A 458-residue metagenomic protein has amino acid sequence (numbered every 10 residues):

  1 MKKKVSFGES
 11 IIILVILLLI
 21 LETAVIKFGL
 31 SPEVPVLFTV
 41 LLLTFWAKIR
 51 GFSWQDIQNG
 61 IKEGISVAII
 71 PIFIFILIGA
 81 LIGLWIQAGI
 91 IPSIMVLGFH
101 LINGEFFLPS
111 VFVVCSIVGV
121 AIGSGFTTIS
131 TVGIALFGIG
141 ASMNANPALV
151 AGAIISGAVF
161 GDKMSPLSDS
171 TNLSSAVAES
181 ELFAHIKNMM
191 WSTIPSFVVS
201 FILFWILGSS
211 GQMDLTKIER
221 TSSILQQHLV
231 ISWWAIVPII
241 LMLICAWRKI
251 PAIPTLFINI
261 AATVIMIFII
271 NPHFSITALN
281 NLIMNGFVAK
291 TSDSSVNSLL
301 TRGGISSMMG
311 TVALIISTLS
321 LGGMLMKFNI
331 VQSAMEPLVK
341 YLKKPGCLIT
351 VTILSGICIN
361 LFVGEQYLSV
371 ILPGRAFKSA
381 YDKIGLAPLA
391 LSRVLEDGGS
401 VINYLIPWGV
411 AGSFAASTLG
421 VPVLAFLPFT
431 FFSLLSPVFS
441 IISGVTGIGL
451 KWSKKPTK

Functional and structural regions predicted by a protein language model:
M1-E9, G98-N103, G119-G125, S222-I231 (+3 more regions): Short, amphipathic, aromatic/basic-enriched membrane-interface segments that mark the entry/exit of transmembrane
M1-I70, T193-V199, G208-L314, K455-K458: Hydrophobic transmembrane alpha-helices of multi-pass small-molecule transporters
M1-K3, I86-V96, V113-I117, Q212-Q226 (+2 more regions): Short juxtamembrane and helix-loop transition motifs at transmembrane-helix boundaries in membrane proteins
V5, I11, V177-T193, F197 (+1 more regions): C-terminal transmembrane helix pair
I13, L17, P35, T39 (+25 more regions): Alpha-helical transmembrane segments in multi-pass membrane proteins
G51-A141, S292-K378: Membrane-embedded alpha-helical segments and adjacent helix-loop junctions characteristic of multi-pass solute
N103-W191, S355-D397, K458: Hydrophobic transmembrane alpha-helices that form the pore/transport pathway of multi-pass ion and small-solute
A153-I154, V159-D162, P166-L167, F197-M213 (+1 more regions): Transmembrane-helix bundle segments that line or gate the permeation/cavity pathway in multi-pass membrane proteins
